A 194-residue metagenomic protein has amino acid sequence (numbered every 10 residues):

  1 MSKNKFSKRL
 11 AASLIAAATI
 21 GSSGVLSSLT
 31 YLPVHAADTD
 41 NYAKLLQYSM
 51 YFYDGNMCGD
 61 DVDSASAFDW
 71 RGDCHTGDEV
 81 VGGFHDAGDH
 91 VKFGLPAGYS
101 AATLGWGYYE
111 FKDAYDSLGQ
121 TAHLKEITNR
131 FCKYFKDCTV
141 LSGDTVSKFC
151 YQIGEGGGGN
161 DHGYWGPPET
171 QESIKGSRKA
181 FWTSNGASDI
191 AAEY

Functional and structural regions predicted by a protein language model:
M1-L14: Bacterial Sec-dependent N-terminal signal peptides
R9, S22-D38: Sec-dependent signal peptide cleavage junction
V25, E110-D113, V140-L141: Short regulatory "switch" loops immediately downstream of catalytic or recognition motifs within protein catalytic
P33-L95, Y99, R130-T183, A187-S188: Low-complexity, Ser/Thr/Pro/Gly-enriched N-terminal "stalk/linker" regions
G88-P96, W106-T121, S184: Conserved, well-structured interaction surfaces
A97-F111, K125-C138, A191-Y194: Extended, hydrophobic/aromatic-rich amphipathic alpha-helical segments that build helical scaffolds
